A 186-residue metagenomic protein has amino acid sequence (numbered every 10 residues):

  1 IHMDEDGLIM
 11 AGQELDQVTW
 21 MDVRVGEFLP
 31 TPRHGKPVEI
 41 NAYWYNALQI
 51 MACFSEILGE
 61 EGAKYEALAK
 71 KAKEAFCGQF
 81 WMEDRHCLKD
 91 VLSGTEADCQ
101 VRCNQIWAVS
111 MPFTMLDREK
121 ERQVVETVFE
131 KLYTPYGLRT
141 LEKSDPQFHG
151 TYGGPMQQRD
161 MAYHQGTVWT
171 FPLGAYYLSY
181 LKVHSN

Functional and structural regions predicted by a protein language model:
I1, M21-G26, M51-F54, V183: Change "in soluble alpha/beta enzymes" to "in soluble alpha/beta proteins
I1-T19, P37-N41, Y45, T167-N186: Aromatic-rich carbohydrate-recognition surfaces in CAZymes
H2-M10, Y45-Y152: Catalytic cores of carbohydrate-active enzymes
Q13, E74, A162-H164: Intrinsically disordered, low-complexity regions enriched in Ser/Pro/Gly/Gln/His and often acidic
E14-P32: A short, charged helix-loop
G26-A42, K89-L116, G154-L173, K182: Solvent-exposed loop and edge beta-strand segments that line ligand/cofactor-binding and catalytic clefts
E126-T134, L141-T151, Q157-V168, G174-N186: Non-catalytic C-terminal accessory modules of carbohydrate-active enzymes
